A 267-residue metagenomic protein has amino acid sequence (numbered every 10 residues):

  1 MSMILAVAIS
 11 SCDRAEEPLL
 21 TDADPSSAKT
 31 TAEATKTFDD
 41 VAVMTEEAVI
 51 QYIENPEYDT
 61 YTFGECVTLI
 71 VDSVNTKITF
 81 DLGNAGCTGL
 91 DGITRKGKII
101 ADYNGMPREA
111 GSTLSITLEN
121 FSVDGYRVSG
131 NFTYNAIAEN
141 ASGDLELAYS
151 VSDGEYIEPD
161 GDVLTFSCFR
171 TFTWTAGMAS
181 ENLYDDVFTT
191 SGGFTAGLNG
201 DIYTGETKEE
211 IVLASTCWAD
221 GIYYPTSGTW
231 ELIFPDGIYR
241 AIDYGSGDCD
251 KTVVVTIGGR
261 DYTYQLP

Functional and structural regions predicted by a protein language model:
M1-M3: Sec-dependent signal peptide recognition, specifically the positively charged N-region followed immediately by
V7-S11: C-terminal motif of bacterial Sec signal peptides marking the signal peptidase cleavage site
D13-P267: Low-complexity, intrinsically disordered segments exposed to solvent
